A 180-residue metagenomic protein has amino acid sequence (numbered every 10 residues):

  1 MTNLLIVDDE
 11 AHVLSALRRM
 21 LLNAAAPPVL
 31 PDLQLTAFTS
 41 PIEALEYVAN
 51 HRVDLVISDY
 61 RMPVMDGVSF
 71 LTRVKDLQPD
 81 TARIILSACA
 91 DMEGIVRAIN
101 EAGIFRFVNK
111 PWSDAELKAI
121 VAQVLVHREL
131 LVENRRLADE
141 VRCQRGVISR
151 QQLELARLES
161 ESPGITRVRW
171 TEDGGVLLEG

Functional and structural regions predicted by a protein language model:
D8, D59, S87: Active-site residues of response regulator receiver
A11-T36: Two-component/phosphorelay signaling modules centered on CheY-like receiver
P31, A37-E46, G67: Helix N-cap/capping motif at the beta->alpha junctions
E46, V68-D80, R97: Short amphipathic alpha-helix used as the core "switch/output" element in two-component signaling
M62: Receiver (REC) domain active-site loop signature in two-component systems and cognate sites in sensor histidine kinases
S69, A90-F107: Alpha4 helix (beta4-alpha4-beta5 surface) of REC/receiver domains from two-component response regulators
W112-V121, L125: C-terminal output helix
R136-G180: C-terminal output/effector regions of signal-responsive regulators
